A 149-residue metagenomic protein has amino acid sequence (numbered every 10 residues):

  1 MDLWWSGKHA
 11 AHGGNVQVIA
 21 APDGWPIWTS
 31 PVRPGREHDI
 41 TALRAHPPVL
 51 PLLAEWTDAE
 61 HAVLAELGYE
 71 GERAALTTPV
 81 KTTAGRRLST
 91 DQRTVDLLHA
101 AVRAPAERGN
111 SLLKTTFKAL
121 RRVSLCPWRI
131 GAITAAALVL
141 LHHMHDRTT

Functional and structural regions predicted by a protein language model:
M1-T149: Short, well-ordered secondary-structure "scaffold" segments embedded in the functional core of diverse domains
